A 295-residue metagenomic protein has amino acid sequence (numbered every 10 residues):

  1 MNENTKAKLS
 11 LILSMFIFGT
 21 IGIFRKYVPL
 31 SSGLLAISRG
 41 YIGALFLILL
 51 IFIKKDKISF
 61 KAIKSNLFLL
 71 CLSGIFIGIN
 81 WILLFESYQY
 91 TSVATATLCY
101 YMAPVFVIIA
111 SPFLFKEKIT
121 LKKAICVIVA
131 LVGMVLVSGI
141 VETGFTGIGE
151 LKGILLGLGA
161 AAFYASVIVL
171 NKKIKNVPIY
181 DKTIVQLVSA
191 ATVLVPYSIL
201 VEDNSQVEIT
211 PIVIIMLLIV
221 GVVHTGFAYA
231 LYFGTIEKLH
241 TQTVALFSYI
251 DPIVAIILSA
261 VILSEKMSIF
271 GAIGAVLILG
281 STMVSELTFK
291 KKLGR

Functional and structural regions predicted by a protein language model:
M1-F16, A44-L72, F85, K118-A124 (+5 more regions): Membrane-interface interhelical linkers
M1-I37, I75, L83, T146-K173 (+1 more regions): Glycine-/small-residue-enriched transmembrane alpha-helix faces in small-molecule transporters and effluxers
L9, L13, S38-I42, L72-I75 (+8 more regions): Hydrophobic residues within alpha-helical transmembrane segments of multi-pass solute transporters/permease subunits
L9, S38, A96-M102, L170-A191 (+1 more regions): Helix-helix packing/entry segments at the starts of transmembrane helices
F16-T20, F24, L50, C71-E86 (+7 more regions): Hydrophobic alpha-helical transmembrane segments of multi-pass membrane transport proteins, especially secondary
L34-I37, Y41-L45, F85-K118, A160 (+1 more regions): Specific alpha-helical transmembrane segments that line the substrate/conduction pathway and gating interfaces
L47, I51, C71, I119-V141 (+5 more regions): Hydrophobic transmembrane alpha-helices of multi-pass small-molecule transport proteins
K64, F68, T97-Y100, K116-L136 (+4 more regions): Loop-to-transmembrane alpha-helix entry segments
